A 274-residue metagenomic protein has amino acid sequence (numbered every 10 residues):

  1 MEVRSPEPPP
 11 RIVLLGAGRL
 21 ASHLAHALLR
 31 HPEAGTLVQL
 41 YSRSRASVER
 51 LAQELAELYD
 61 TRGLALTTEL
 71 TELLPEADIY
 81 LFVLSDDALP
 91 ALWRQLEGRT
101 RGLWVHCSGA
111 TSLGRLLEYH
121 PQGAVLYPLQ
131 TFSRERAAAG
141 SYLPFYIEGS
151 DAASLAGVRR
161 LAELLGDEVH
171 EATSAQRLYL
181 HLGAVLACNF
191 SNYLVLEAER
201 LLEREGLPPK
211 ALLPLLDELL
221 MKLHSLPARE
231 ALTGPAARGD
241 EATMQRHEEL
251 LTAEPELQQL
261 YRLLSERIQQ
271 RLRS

Functional and structural regions predicted by a protein language model:
M1-T68: NAD(P)+-binding Rossmann beta1-loop-alpha1 motif at the extreme N-terminus of oxidoreductases
P10, G102, L143: Nucleotide donor/acceptor-binding cores
L24, A46-Y59, L116, A137-H224: Internal alpha-helical scaffold of NAD(P)-dependent oxidoreductase catalytic cores
Y41, L81, A184-A187, S191 (+2 more regions): Amphipathic, non-transmembrane alpha-helical scaffold segments
R45, E49, L55-A137: Rossmann-like NAD(P)(H) cofactor-binding subdomain of soluble oxidoreductases
D217-S274: Interdomain hinge/lid region at the active-site interface of Rossmann-like NAD(P)-dependent oxidoreductases
